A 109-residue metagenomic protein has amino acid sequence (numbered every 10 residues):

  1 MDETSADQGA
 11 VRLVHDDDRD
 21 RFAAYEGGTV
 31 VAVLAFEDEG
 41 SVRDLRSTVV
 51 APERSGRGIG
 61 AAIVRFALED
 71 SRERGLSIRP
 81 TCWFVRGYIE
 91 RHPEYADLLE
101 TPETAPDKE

Functional and structural regions predicted by a protein language model:
D2-L13, D17, H92-E109: Short, charged, intrinsically disordered terminal tails
D18-D20, S41: Beta-strand-connecting loop/turn residues
D20-V31: Conserved beta-hairpin
T29-E37, D44: Conserved beta-strand in the GNAT
V42-P52: Conserved acetyl-CoA binding element of GNAT-fold acetyltransferases
R54, G58-I63: Conserved acetyl-CoA pyrophosphate-binding loop and the N-cap/start of the following alpha-helix in GNAT-like
A62-S77: Conserved acyl-CoA
I78-E90: Conserved beta-strand-loop-alpha-helix junction that forms the acyl-donor binding cleft
